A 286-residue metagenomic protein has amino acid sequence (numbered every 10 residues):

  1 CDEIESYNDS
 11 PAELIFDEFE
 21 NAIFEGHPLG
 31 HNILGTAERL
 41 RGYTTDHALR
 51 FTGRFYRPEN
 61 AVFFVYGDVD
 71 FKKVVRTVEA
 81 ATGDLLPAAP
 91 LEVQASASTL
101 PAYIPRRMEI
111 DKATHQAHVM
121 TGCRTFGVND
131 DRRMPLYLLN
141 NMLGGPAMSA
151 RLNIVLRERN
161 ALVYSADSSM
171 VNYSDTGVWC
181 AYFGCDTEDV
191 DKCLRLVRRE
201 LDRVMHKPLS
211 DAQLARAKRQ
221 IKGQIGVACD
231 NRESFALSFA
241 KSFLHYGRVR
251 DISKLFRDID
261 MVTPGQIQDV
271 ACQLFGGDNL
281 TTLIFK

Functional and structural regions predicted by a protein language model:
C1-E92, E109, F126-G127, P135-L136 (+2 more regions): Charge-rich, well-structured scaffold segments of protease-associated domains
P90-S149: His/Glu-based metal-binding/catalytic segments typifying zinc-dependent metallopeptidases
